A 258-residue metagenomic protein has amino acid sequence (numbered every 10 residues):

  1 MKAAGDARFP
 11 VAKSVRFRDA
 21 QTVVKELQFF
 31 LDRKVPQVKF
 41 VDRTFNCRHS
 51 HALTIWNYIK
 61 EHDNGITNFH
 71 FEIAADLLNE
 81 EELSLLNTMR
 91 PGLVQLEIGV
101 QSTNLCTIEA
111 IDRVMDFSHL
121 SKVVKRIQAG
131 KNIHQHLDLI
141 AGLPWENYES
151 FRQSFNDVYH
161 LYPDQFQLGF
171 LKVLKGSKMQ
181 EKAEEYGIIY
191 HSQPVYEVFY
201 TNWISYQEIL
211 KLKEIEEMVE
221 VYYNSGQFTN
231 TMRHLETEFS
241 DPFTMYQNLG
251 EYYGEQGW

Functional and structural regions predicted by a protein language model:
M1-A129: Radical SAM [4Fe-4S] cluster-binding motif and immediate context
V35, P163-D164: Proline-aspartate-enriched helix->loop->beta-strand connector
E72-D76, G99-T107, K131-Y148, Q167-K175 (+1 more regions): Conserved strand-turn element in the central/C-terminal portion of the radical SAM core barrel that lines
E80-L86, W145-Y162: Catalytic cores of alpha/beta
L83-T103, D164-V173, M179-K182, I189-H191: Non-cysteine beta-strand/loop elements that form the S-adenosyl-L-methionine
V124, Q135-L137, P144, D157 (+2 more regions): Internal alpha/beta domain cores that form substrate/cofactor-binding pockets in large enzymes and binding proteins
P194-N230: C-terminal accessory region of radical SAM enzymes
I215-W258: Radical SAM enzyme core and accessory elements
